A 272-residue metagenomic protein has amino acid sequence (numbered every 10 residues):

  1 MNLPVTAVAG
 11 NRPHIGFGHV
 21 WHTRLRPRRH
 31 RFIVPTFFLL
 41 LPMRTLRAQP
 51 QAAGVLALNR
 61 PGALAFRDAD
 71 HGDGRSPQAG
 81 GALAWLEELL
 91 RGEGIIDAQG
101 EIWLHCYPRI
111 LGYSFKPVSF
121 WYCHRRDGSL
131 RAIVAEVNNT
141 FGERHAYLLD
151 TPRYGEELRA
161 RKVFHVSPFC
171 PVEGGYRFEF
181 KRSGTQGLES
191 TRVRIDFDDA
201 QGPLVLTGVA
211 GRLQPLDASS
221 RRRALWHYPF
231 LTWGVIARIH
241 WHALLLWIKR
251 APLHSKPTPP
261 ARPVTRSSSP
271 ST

Functional and structural regions predicted by a protein language model:
M1-T272: Mature, function-bearing regions of proteins
